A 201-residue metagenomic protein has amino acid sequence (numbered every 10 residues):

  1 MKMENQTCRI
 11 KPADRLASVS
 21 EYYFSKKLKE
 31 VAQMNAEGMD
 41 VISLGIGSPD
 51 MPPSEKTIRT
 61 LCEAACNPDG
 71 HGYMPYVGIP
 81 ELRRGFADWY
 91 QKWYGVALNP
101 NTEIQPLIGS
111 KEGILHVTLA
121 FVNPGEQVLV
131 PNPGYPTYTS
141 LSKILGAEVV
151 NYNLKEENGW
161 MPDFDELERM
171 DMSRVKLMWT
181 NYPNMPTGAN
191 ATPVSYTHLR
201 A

Functional and structural regions predicted by a protein language model:
E4-A13, A17-G109, H116: N-terminal small-domain helix-loop-helix segment of the aminotransferase-like
Y23, P53, G159, T187-A191: Secondary-structure boundary/capping motif
P52-S54, I114, Y138, T187-G188: Glycine/Thr-rich phosphate-binding loops of Rossmann-like dinucleotide-binding domains
I79, S110-K111, Y135, W160: Conserved donor sugar-nucleotide recognition element shared by glycan-biosynthetic enzymes
P100, L119-T180, N190-V194: PLP-dependent aminotransferase-like
Y182-M185: Flexible low-complexity scaffold tracts in large eukaryotic assembly proteins
T197-A201: Conserved small/polar residues in nucleotide/adenosyl-binding loops
